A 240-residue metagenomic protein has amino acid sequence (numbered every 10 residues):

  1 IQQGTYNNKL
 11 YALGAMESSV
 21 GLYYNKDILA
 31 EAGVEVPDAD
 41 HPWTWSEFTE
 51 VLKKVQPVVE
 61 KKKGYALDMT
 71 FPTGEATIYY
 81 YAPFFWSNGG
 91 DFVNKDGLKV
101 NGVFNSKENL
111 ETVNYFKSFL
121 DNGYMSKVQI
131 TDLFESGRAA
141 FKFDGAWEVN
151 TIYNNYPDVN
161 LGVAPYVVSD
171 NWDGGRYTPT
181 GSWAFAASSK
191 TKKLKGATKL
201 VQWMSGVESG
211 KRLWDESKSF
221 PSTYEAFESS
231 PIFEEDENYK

Functional and structural regions predicted by a protein language model:
I1-G21, S46, V51, E60-K63 (+3 more regions): Hinge/lid segment of periplasmic solute-binding proteins
Q2-D38, M69-G97, P179-A187: Periplasmic solute-binding protein
Y11-A12, Q56-T73, G206-S217: Bilobed periplasmic-binding protein-like "clamshell/Venus-flytrap" ligand-binding domains
A32, K107-L110, N114, D121-M125 (+1 more regions): Extracytoplasmic/periplasmic substrate-recognition and gating elements
F48, V55, L133-F141: Hydrophobic residues within well-ordered alpha-helices
T49-K54, G90, K95-K127: Glycine-centered hinge/linker elements that transmit conformational signals in sensory and ligand-binding systems
A140-D144, G162: Paired acidic/hydrophobic, glycine-rich loop segments that form the ligand-binding mouth/hinge of periplasmic-binding
S209-K211, E225-K240: Extracellular/periplasmic bilobal clamshell ligand-binding domains
